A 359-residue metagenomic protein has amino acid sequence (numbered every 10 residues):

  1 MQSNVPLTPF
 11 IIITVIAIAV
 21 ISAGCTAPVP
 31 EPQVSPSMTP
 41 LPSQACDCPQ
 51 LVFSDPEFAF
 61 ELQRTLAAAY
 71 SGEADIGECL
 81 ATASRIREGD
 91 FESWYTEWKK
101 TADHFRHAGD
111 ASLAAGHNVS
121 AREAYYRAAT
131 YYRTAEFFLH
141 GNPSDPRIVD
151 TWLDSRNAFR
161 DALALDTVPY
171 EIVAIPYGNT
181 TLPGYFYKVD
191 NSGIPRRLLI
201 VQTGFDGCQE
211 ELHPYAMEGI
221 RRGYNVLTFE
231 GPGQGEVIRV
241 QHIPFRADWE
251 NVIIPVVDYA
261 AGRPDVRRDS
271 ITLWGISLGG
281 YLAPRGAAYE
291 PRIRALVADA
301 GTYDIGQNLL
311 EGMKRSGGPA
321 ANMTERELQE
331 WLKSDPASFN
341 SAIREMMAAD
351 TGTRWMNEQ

Functional and structural regions predicted by a protein language model:
M1-S43: Secretory targeting signatures
T96-A108, R147-I194: N-terminal cap/lid segment of alpha/beta-hydrolase-fold proteins
R133, Y259-S316: Primarily recognizes the serine-hydrolase "nucleophile elbow" in alpha/beta-hydrolase and SGNH/GDSL folds
R196, V201-G207: Active-site glycine-rich loops that stabilize anionic/oxyanionic intermediates across multiple enzyme folds
F205-M217: The serine-hydrolase catalytic nucleophile loop
E211, I243-V266: Alpha/beta-hydrolase active-site loop
G219-E236: Conserved alpha/beta-hydrolase
A288-Q359: Hydrolase active-site cap/lid region
